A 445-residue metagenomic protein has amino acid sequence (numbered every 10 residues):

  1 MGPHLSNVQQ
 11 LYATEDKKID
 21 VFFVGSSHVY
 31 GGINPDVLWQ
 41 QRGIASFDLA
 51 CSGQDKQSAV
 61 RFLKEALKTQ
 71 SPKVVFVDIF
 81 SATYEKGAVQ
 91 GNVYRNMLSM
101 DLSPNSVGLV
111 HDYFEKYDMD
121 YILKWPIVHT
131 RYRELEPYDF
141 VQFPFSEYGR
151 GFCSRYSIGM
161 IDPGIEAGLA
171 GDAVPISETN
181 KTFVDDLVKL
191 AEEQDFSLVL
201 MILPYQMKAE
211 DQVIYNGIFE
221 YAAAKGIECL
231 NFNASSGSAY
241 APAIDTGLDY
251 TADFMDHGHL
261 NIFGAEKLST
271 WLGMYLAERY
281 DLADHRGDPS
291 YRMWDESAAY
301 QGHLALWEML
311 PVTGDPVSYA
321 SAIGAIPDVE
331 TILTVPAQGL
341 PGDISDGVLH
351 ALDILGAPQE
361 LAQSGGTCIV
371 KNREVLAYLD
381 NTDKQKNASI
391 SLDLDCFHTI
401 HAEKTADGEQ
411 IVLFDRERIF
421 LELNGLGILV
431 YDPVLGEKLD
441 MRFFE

Functional and structural regions predicted by a protein language model:
M1-K17: Alpha-helical transmembrane signal-anchor/signal-peptide segments
V24, H28-L109: Membrane-embedded segments
V24-S27, L49-S52, D78-F80, M201-Y205 (+3 more regions): Active-site-proximal beta-strand/loop segments in catalytic clefts of secreted hydrolases
I33, S58-R61, N105, L109 (+11 more regions): Extracytoplasmic/secreted proteins, especially bacterial periplasmic and envelope-associated proteins
V74-Y84, F143-Y240: Conserved, well-ordered alpha-helix/loop/beta-strand core segments that scaffold catalytic motifs
V93-D195, H285-L306: Secreted/periplasmic serine-hydrolase-like ester/acetyl group-modifying domain
V213-Y291, A305-W307: C-terminal regions of proteins
L306-E445: Short acidic-hydrophobic catalytic motif
